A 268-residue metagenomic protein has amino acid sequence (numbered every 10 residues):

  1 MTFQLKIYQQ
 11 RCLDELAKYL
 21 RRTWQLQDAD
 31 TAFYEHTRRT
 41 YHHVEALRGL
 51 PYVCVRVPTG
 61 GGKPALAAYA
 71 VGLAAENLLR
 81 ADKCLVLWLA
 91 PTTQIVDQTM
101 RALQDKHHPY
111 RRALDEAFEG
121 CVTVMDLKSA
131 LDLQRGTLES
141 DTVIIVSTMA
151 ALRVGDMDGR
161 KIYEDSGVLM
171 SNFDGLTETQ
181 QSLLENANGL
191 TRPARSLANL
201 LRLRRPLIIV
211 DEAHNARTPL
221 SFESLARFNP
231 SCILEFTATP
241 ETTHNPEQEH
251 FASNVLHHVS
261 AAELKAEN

Functional and structural regions predicted by a protein language model:
M1-N268: RecA-like P-loop NTPase motor core of helicase/translocase proteins
